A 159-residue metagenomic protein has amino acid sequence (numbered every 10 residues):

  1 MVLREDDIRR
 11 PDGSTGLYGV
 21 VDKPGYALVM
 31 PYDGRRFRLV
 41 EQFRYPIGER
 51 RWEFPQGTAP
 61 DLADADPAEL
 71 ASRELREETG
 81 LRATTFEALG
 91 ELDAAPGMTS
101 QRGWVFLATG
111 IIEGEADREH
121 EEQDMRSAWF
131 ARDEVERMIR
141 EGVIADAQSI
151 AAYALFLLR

Functional and structural regions predicted by a protein language model:
M1-L28, D33: Acidic, metal-coordinating catalytic segment for phosphate/diphosphate chemistry, firing primarily on the Nudix
V2, P24, P46, E53-Q56 (+3 more regions): Active-site segment of metal-dependent pyrophosphate-handling enzymes, primarily the Nudix hydrolase catalytic core
E5, L28, R36, R102 (+1 more regions): Conserved beta-strand and immediately adjacent loop positions that scaffold enzyme active sites
E5-D7, P31, L107-T109, W129-A131 (+1 more regions): Short, well-ordered beta-strand micro-motif
S14, R50, A88, G97-T99 (+3 more regions): Nudix hydrolase/Nudix homology domain
A27-R73, E121: Conserved Nudix-box catalytic region and its N-terminal flanking loop in Nudix hydrolases and closely related
